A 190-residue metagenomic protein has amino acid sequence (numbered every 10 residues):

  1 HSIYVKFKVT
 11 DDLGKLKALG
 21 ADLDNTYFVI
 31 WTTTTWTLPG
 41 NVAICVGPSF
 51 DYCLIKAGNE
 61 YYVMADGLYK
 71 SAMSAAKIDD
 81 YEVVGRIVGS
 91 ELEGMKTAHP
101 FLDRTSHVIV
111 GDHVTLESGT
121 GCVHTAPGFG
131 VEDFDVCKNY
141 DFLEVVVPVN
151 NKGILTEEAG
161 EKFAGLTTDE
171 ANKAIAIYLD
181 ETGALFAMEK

Functional and structural regions predicted by a protein language model:
H1-P39, D51-C53, G94-A98, R104 (+2 more regions): Residue patterns forming the tRNA-binding/recognition surfaces of aminoacyl-tRNA synthetases and related DALR
A43, F50-C122, V131-D135: Protease-associated
V46, A76-K77, L179-G183: Generic secondary-structure transition motif, activating predominantly at the C-termini of alpha-helices
